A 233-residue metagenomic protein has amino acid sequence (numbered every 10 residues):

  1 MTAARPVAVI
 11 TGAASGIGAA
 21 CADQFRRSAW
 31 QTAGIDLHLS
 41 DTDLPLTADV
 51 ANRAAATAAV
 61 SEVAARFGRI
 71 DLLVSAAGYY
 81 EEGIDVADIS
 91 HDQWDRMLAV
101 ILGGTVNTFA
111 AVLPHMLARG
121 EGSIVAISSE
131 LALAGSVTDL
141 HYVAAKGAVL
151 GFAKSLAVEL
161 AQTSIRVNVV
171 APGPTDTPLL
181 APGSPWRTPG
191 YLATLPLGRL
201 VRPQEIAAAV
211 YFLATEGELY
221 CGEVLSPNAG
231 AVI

Functional and structural regions predicted by a protein language model:
I84-V86, S90-L98, L180, Y191: Substrate-binding pocket helix/loop in short-chain dehydrogenase/reductase
A87, A134-L140, Q162-T163, G198: Active-site loop immediately N-terminal to the catalytic Tyr-X3-Lys motif of short-chain dehydrogenase/reductase
F109, A145, A153: Active-site helix of classical SDR
P114, V158-Q162: Alpha-helical segment proximal to the catalytic Tyr-Lys
S129: Residue(s) in the substrate-gating loop at a strand-loop-helix junction that position the organic substrate next
A161, R166, Y220-G222: Short, small/polar-rich loop/turn modules that mediate ligand/substrate recognition or access, typified
L200-P227: C-terminal substrate-recognition "lid" of short-chain dehydrogenase/reductases
